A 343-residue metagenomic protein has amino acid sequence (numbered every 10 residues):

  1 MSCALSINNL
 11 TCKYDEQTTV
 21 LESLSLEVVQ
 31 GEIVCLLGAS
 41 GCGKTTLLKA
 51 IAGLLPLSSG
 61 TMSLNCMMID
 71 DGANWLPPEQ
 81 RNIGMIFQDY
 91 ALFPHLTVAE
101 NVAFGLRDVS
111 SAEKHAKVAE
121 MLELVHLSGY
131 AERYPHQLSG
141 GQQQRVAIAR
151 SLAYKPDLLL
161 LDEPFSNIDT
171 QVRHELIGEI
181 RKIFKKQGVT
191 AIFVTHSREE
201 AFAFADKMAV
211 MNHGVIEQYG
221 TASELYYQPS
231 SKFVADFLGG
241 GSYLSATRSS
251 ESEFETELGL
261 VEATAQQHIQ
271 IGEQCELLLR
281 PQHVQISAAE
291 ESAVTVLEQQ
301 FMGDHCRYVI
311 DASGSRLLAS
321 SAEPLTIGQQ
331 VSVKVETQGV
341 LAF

Functional and structural regions predicted by a protein language model:
M1-I7, T11-S23, G72-L76, S110: A short, flexible loop at the N-terminus of ABC-type nucleotide-binding domains that lies
V34-C35, M85: Short beta-strand immediately N-terminal to the Walker A/P-loop
L37-A39: The feature captures the beta-strand-to-loop junction immediately N-terminal to the Walker
A52: Helix-to-loop junction immediately C-terminal to a conserved catalytic motif
G60-D71: Conserved ABC transporter NBD signature motif
N82-G84, Q88, L92-S231: ABC ATPase nucleotide-binding domains
G241, E251-F343: Non-catalytic connector elements of ABC transporters
